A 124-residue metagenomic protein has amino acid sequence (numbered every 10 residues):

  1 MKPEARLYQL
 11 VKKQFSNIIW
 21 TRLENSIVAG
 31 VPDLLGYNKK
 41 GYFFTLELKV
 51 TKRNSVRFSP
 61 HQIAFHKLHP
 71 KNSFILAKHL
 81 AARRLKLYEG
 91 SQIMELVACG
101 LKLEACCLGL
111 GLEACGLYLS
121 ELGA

Functional and structural regions predicted by a protein language model:
M1-N25, K39, A124: Acidic-basic catalytic patches of nuclease active cores, encompassing PD-(D/E)XK and other metal-cofactor nuclease
R22, E47, I75-A77: Structural signal for conserved beta-strand scaffold positions within catalytic alpha/beta enzyme cores
G30: Beta-rich catalytic cores
L34-G36, Y42-K52: Conserved catalytic cores of phosphodiester-cleaving nucleases, focusing on short active-site segments
K39-G41, L80-A81: Short strand-connecting beta-turns/loops that link adjacent beta-strands
T51-H69: Mg2+/Mn2+-dependent nuclease catalytic core
K67-Q92: Nucleic-acid nuclease catalytic cores
L85-A124: Intrinsically disordered, low-complexity terminal regions enriched in charged/polar residues
